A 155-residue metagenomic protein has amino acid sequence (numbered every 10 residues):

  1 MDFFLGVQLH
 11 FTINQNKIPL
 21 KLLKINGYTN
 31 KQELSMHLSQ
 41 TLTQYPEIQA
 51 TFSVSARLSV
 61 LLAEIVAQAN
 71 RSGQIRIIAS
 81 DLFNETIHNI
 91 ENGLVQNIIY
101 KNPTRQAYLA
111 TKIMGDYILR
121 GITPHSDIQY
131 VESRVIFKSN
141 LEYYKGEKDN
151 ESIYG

Functional and structural regions predicted by a protein language model:
M1-D2, G6, L34-S35, L82-T86 (+1 more regions): Hydrophobic alpha-helical segments within soluble ligand-binding/sensing domains
M1-P19, E33, H37, L61 (+3 more regions): Short, solvent-exposed amphipathic alpha-helices that sit in or adjacent to ligand/effector-binding or catalytic
V7, N26-I87: Hydrophobic alpha-helical
Q15-K21, P46-Q49, G73-I75, G93-L94: Loop/turn elements at helix/coil->beta-strand transitions in domains of secreted/extracellular proteins
L22-I25, N97, R134: Structural signal for short hydrophobic segments within the conserved structured cores of catalytic domains across
R76-I78, Q96, I136: Structural detector of well-ordered beta-strand residues that form the stable sheet scaffold of enzyme domains
N92-T104: Short beta-strand elements at the ligand-binding edges of bilobed clamshell
R105, L109-G155: Hinge/cleft segment of the Venus flytrap/periplasmic-binding protein
